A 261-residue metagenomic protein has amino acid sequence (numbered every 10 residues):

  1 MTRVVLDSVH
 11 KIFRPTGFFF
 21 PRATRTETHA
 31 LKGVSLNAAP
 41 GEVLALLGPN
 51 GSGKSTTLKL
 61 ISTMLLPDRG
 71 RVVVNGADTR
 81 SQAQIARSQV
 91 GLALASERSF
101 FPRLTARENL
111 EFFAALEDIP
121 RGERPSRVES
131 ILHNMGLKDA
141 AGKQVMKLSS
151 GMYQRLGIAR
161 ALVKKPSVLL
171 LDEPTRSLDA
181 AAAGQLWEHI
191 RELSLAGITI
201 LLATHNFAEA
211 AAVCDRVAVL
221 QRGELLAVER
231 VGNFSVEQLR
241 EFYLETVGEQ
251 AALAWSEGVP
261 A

Functional and structural regions predicted by a protein language model:
S62: Helix-to-loop junction immediately C-terminal to a conserved catalytic motif
E111, A115, G122-A140: Conserved ABC ATPase "signature" region
K165: Conserved catalytic motifs of ABC-family nucleotide-binding domains
L169-D172: Catalytic Walker B motif of ABC-type/P-loop ATPase nucleotide-binding domains
A210-A212: A short, surface-exposed alpha-helical micro-motif characterized by mixed small hydrophobic and charged/polar residues
